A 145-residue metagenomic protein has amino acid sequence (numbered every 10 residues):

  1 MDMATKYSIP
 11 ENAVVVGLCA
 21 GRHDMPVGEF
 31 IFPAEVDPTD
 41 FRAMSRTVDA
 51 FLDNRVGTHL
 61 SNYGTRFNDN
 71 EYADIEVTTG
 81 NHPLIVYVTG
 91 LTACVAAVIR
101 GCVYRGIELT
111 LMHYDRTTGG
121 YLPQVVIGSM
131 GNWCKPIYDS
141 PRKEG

Functional and structural regions predicted by a protein language model:
M1-P83, A97-G145: Long, low-complexity, Lys/Arg-enriched
T89-A97: Elongated alpha-helical scaffolds
